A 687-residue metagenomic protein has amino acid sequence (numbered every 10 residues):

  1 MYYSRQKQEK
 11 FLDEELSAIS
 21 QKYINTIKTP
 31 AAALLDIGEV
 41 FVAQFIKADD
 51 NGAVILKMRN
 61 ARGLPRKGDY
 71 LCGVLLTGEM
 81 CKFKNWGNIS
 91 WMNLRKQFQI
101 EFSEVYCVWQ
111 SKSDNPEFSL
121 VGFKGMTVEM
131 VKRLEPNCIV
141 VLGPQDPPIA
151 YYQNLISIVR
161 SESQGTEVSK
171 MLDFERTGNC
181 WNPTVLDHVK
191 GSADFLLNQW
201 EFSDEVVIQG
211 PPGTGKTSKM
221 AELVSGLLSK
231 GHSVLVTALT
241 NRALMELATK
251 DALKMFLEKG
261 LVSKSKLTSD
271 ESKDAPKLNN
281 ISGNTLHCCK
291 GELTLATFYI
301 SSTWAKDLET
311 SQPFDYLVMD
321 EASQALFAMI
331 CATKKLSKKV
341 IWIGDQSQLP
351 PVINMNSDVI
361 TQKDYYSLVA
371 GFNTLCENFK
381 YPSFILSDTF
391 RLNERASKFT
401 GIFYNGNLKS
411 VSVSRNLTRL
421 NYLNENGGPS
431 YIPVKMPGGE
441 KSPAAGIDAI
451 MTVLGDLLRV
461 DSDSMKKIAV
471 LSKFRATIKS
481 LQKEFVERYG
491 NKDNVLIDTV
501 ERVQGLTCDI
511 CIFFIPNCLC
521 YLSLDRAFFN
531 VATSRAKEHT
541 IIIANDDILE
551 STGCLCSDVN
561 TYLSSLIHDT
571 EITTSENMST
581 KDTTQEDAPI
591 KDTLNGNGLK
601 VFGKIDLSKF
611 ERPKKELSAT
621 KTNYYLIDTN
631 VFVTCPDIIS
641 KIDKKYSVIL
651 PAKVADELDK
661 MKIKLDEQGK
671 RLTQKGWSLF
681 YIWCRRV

Functional and structural regions predicted by a protein language model:
M1-S90, L454, L471-A476, K483: Accessory interdomain/linker segments of ATP-dependent helicases and helicase-like nucleic-acid enzymes that mediate
Y2-E9, D13, R59-E201, T249 (+7 more regions): Pre-ATPase regulatory/linker segments immediately N-terminal to the P-loop/RecA-like helicase/translocase core
E201-V206, H232: Pre-Walker A (Motif I) flank of P-loop NTPase domains
I208, V236: Hydrophobic anchor at the beta1->P-loop junction of P-loop NTPases
G215: Conserved glycine(s) of the Walker
K219, L223: Hydrophobic positions on the alpha1 helix immediately C-terminal to the Walker A/P-loop
K230-H232, A238-R242, Y299-S302, S311-M319 (+3 more regions): Conserved helicase motor core of SF1/SF2 NTP-dependent helicases
D274-T294, I497-F513: Conserved motor-coupling elements within RecA-like helicase/translocase cores
